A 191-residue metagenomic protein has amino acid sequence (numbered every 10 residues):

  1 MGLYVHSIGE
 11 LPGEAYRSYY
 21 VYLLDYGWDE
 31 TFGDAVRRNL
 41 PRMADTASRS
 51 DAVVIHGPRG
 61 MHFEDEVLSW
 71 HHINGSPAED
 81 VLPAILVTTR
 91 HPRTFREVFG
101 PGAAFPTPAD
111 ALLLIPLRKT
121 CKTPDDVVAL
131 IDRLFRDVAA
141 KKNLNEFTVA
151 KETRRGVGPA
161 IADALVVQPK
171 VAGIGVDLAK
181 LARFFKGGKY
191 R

Functional and structural regions predicted by a protein language model:
M1-D65: Local sequence-structure signature of Cys/Sec-based thiol-disulfide redox active-site neighborhoods
M1-R17, K122-A140: N-terminal leader/targeting and pre-domain segments
M1-Y4, R59-L82, E152-A160: Short linear interaction motifs
R38, E146-V149: Long, non-globular targeting/processing and low-complexity regions
S48-E66, P124-L144: Acidic, metal/cofactor-coordinating or nucleic-acid-engaging core segments within structured domains
H71-A103: A short, hydrophobic beta-strand/beta-hairpin element that forms part of a small beta-sheet core
F99-F135: Short secondary-structure boundary motifs at beta->alpha junctions and helix caps
T148-R191: Membrane-inserting effector segments that mediate pore formation, membrane fusion, or transient membrane insertion
